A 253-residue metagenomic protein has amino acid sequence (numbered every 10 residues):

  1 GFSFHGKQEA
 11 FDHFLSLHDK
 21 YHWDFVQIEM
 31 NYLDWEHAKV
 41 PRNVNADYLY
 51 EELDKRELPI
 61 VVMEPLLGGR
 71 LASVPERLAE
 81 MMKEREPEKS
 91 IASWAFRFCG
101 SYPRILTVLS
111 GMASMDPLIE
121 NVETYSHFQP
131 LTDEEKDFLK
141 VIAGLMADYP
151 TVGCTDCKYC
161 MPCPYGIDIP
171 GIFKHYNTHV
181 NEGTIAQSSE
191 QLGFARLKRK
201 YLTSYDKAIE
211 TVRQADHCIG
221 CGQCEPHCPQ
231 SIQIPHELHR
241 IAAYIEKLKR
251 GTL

Functional and structural regions predicted by a protein language model:
G1-K174, N181-L197, P226, H236: Beta/alpha (TIM)-barrel catalytic core signal, keyed to glycine-rich beta->alpha loops juxtaposed to Asp/Glu that bind
D137-M161, A195-G220, H239, Y244-L253: Ferredoxin-like iron-sulfur electron-transfer modules
Q223, I232: A short, cysteine/histidine-rich metal-binding "knuckle" motif
P229: Switch II (G3) loop of P-loop NTPases
